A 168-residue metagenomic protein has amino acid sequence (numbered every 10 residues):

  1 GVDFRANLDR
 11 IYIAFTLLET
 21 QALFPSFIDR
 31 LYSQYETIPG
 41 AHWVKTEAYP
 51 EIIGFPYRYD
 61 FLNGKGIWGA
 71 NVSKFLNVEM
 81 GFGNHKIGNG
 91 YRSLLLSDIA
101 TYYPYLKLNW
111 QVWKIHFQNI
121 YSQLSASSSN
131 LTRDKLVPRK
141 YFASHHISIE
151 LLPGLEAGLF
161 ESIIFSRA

Functional and structural regions predicted by a protein language model:
G1-R167: Outer-membrane beta-barrel channel domains
